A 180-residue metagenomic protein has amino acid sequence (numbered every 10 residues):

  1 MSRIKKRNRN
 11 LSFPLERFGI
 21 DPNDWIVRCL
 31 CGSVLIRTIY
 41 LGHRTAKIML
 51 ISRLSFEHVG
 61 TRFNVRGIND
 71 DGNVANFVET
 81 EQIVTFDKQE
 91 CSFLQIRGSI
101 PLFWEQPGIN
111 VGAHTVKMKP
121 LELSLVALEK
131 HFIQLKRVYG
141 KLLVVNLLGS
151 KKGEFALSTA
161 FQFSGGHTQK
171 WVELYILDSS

Functional and structural regions predicted by a protein language model:
M1-S180: Phosphoinositide system proteins, centered on phosphoinositide phosphatases and their trafficking scaffolds
